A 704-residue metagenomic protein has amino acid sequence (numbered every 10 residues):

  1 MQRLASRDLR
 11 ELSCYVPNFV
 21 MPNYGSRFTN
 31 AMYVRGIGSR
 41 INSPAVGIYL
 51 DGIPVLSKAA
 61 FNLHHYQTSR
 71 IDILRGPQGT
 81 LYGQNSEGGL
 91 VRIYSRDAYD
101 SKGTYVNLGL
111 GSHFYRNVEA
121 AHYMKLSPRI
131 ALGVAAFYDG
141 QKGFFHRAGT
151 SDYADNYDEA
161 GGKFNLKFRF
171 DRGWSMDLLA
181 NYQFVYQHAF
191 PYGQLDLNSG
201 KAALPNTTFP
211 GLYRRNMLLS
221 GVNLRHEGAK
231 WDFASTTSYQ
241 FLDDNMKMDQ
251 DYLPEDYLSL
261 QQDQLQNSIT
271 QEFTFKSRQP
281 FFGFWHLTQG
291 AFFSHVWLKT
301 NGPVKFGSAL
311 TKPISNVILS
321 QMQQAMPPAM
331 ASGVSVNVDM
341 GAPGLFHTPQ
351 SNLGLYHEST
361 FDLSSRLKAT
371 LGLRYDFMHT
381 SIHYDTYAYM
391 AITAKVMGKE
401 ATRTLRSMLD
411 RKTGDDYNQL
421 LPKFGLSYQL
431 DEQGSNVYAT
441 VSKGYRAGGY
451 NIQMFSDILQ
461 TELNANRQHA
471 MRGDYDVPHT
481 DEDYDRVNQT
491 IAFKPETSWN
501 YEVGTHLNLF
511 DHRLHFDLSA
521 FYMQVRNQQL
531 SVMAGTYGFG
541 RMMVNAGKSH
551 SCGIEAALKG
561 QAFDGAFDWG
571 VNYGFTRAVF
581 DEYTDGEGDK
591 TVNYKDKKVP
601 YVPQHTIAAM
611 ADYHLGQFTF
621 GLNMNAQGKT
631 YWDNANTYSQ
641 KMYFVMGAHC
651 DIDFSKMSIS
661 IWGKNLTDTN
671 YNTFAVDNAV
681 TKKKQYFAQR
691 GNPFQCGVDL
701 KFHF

Functional and structural regions predicted by a protein language model:
R10-I53: Extracytoplasmic beta-strand/coil segments of soluble accessory domains associated with Gram-negative outer-membrane
A31-G36, Y49, I73, N85-N107 (+1 more regions): N-terminal periplasmic accessory domains that precede and gate Gram-negative outer-membrane beta-barrel machines
D51-P77: Short acidic/polar hinge/loop motifs at secondary-structure boundaries that mediate gating or recognition
G103-Y105, L110-Q141, G149-Q187, N216-S220 (+8 more regions): Transmembrane beta-barrel wall of Gram-negative outer-membrane proteins
H146-D152, F190-N206, D251-L258, K305-P343 (+5 more regions): Solvent-exposed loop segments that connect transmembrane elements
N223-G228, D232-M248, N436-T440, Q453 (+4 more regions): Membrane-embedded beta-barrel scaffold of Gram-negative outer-membrane proteins
K276, T288-G290, S294, S365-A369 (+3 more regions): Gram-negative outer-membrane beta-barrel transporters
Y445, G565, N625-Y631, D651-F704: C-terminal beta-signal and adjacent terminal beta-strands/loops of Gram-negative outer-membrane beta-barrel proteins
